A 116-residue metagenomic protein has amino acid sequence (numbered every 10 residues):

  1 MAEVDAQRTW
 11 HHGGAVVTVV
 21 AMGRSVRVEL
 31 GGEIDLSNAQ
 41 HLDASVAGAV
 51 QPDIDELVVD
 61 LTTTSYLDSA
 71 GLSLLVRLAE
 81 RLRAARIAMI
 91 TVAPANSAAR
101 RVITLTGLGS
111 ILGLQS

Functional and structural regions predicted by a protein language model:
M1-E29: Short beta-strand/loop segment at the start of cytosolic alpha/beta domains
Q7, E33-L112: Amphipathic alpha-helical interaction surfaces in cytosolic regulatory modules
L114-S116: Conserved catalytic-core motifs of GNAT/GCN5-like acyltransferases
